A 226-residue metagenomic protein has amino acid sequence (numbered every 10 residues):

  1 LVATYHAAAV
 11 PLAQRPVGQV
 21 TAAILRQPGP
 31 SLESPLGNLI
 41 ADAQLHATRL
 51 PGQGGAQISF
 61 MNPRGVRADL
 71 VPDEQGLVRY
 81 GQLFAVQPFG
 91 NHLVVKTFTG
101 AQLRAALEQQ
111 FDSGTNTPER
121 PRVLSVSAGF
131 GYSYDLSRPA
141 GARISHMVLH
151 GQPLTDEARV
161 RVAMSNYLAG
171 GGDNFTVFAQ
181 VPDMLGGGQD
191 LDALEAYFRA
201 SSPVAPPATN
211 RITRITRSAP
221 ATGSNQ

Functional and structural regions predicted by a protein language model:
L1-L12, T115-E119, S137: Active-site-adjacent helix-turn-beta-strand microarchitecture at beta-sheet edges that either contains or buttresses
T4, S31-G37: Short N-terminal helix-initiation segments at or just after the protein's N-terminus
L12-E33: Glycine-rich phosphate/diphosphate-binding loops and the adjacent beta-loop-alpha structural elements that coordinate
N38-Q226: Feature captures C-terminal
